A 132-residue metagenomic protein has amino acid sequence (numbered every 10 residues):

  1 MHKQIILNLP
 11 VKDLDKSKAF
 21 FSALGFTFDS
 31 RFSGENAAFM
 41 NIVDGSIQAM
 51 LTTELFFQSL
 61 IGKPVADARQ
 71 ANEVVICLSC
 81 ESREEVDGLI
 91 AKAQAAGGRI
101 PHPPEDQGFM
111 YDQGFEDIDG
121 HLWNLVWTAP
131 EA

Functional and structural regions predicted by a protein language model:
M1-K18, E73-L78, V126-A132: N-terminal beta-strand motif that seeds the catalytic metal site of vicinal oxygen chelate
H2, D44-S46, R69-E73: Short connector loops at helix/strand junctions that flank enzyme active sites, especially segments positioning acidic
I5, N36-A38, V74, I100 (+1 more regions): Residue-level marker for the onset of beta-strands and adjacent loop->beta junctions in well-ordered domains
N8-Q58: Core segments of cupin and vicinal oxygen chelate
K16, R83-G88: Short, conserved charged micro-motifs
F56-L60, E131-A132: A short local loop/turn or secondary-structure capping micro-motif enriched for an aromatic residue
I61-A66: Short beta-strand/turn micro-motifs at beta-sheet edges
D87-A132: Vicinal oxygen chelate
